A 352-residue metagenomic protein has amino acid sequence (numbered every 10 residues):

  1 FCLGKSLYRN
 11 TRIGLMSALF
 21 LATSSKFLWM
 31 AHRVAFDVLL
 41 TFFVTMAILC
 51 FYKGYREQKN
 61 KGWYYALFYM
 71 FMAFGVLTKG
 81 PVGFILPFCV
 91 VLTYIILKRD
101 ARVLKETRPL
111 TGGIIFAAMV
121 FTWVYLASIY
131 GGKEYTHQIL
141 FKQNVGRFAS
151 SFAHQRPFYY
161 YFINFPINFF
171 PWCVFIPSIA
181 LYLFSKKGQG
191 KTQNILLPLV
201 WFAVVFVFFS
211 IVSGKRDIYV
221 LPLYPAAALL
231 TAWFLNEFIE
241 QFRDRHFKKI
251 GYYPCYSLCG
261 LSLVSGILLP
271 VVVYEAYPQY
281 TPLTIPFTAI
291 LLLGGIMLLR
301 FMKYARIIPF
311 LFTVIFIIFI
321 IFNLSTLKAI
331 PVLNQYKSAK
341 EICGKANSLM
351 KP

Functional and structural regions predicted by a protein language model:
F1-K248, L268: Membrane-integral, polyisoprenol-dependent glycosyltransferases of the GT-C/oligosaccharyltransferase superfamily
A66, Y182-P352: Membrane-embedded architecture of ER/inner-membrane glycosylation machinery
